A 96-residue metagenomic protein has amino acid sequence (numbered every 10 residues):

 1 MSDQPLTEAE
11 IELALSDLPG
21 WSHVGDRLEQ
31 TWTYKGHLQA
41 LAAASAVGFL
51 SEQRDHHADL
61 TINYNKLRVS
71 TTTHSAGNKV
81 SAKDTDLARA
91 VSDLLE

Functional and structural regions predicted by a protein language model:
S2-Y34: N-terminal first-folded block
G20-H23, G48-A58, E96: Short arginine-rich
Q30-L38, T73-A76: Alpha-helical scaffold segments that form or flank carboxylate-/histidine-based iron centers
L38-A44: Short amphipathic alpha-helices within nucleic acid-binding modules
S45-A46, R89: Solvent-exposed alpha-helix faces
S51-T72: Mid-chain, well-packed structural core segment of small domains
R68-E96: C-terminal structural segments of small proteins and small subunits
